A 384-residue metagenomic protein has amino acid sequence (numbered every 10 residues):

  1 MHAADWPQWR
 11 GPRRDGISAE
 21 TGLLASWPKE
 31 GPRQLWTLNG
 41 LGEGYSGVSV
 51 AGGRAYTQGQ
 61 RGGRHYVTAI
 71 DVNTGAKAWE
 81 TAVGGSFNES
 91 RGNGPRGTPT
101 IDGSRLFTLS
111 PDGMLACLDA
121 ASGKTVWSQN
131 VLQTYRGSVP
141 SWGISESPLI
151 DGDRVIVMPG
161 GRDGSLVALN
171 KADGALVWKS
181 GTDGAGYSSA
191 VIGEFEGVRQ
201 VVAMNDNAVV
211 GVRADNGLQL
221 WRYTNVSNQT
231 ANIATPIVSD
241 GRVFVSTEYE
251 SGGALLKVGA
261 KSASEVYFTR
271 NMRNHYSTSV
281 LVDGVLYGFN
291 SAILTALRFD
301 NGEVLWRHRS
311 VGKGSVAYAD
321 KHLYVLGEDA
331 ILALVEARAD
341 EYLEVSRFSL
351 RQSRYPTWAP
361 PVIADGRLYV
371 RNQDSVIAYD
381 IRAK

Functional and structural regions predicted by a protein language model:
A4-R33, T125, A254-L256: Blade/loop signatures of beta-propeller domains
G11-R14, Q60-G62, P111, G160-G161 (+7 more regions): Short loop/turn segments immediately following the C-termini of beta-strands
L35-S49, E80-T100, S128-I150, G160-G164 (+6 more regions): Extracytoplasmic beta-rich repeat domains
G52-G53, G103-S104, G152-D153, G197-R199 (+4 more regions): Short coil/turn segments that connect the beta-strands within blades of beta-propeller domains
T68, A116, V167, V210-G211 (+4 more regions): WD40 beta-propeller blade core
D71-T74, D119-S122, N170-D173, R213-N216 (+4 more regions): Short loop/turn segments that connect beta-strands within beta-propeller blades
R242, S251-G253, T269-A337: Loop/turn-rich, solvent-exposed surfaces of beta-rich toroidal or solenoidal domains
G253, I331, R354-K384: Blade-level signature of beta-propeller repeat domains, shared across WD40, Kelch, NHL, RCC1 and BNR/Asp-box propellers
